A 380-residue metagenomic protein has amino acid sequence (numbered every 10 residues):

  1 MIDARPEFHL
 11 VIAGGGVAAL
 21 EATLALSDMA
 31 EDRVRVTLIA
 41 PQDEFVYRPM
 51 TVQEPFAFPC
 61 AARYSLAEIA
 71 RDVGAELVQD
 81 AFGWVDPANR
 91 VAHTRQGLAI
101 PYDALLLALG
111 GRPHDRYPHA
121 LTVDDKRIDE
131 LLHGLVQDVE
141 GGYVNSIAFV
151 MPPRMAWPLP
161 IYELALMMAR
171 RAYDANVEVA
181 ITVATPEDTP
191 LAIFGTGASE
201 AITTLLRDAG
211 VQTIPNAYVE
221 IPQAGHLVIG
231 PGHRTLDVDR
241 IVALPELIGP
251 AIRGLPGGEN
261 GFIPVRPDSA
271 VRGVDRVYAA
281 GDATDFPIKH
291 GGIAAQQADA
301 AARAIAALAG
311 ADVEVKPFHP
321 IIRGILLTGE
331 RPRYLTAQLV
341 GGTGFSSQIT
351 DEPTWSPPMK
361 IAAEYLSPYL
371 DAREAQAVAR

Functional and structural regions predicted by a protein language model:
M1-F8, A75-E163, R171-D174, V242: FAD-binding core/adjacent interface of flavoenzyme oxidoreductases
I2-A75, R154-I193: Beta1-alpha1 glycine-rich phosphate/pyrophosphate-binding loop at the start of Rossmann-like nucleotide-binding domains
R35-T37, E76-A92, I100, Y173-P267 (+1 more regions): A Rossmann-like FAD-binding core segment of flavoenzymes
Q96, L109-G110, P231, P245-E246 (+1 more regions): Glycine-rich, N-terminal phosphate-binding loop of Rossmann-like dinucleotide-binding domains
H119-Y143, T235-Q297: FAD-site-proximal beta/loop scaffold in flavoenzymes
N260-Y278, T328-S347: FAD-binding beta-loop-beta segment adjacent to the flavin cofactor pocket
A280-T328, A337: A conserved FAD-binding loop/helix module that cradles the flavin
P332-R380: C-terminal auxiliary extensions adjacent to catalytic cores
